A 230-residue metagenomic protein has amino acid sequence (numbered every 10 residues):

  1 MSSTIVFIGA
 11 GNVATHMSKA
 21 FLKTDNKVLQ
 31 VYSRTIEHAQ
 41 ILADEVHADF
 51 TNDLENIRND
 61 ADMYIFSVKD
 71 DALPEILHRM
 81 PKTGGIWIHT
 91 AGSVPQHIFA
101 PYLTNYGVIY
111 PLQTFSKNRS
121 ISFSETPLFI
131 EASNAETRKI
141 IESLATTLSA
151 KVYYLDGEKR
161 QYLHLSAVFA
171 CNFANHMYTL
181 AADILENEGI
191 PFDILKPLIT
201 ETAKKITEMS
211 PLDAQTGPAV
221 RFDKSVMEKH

Functional and structural regions predicted by a protein language model:
M1-T51, I121: NAD(P)+-binding Rossmann beta1-loop-alpha1 motif at the extreme N-terminus of oxidoreductases
S2-T4, G85, T126: Nucleotide donor/acceptor-binding cores
N12, E37-H38, D71-A72, V94 (+3 more regions): Short alpha-helical
V13, N26-K27, G85, T104 (+2 more regions): Short phosphate-binding/catalytic loops that engage adenosine nucleotides
M17, I36-I41, E45-S120: Rossmann-like NAD(P)(H) cofactor-binding subdomain of soluble oxidoreductases
H38, L42-E45, S120-L165, A170-T207: Internal alpha-helical scaffold of NAD(P)-dependent oxidoreductase catalytic cores
K204-H230: Interdomain hinge/lid region at the active-site interface of Rossmann-like NAD(P)-dependent oxidoreductases
